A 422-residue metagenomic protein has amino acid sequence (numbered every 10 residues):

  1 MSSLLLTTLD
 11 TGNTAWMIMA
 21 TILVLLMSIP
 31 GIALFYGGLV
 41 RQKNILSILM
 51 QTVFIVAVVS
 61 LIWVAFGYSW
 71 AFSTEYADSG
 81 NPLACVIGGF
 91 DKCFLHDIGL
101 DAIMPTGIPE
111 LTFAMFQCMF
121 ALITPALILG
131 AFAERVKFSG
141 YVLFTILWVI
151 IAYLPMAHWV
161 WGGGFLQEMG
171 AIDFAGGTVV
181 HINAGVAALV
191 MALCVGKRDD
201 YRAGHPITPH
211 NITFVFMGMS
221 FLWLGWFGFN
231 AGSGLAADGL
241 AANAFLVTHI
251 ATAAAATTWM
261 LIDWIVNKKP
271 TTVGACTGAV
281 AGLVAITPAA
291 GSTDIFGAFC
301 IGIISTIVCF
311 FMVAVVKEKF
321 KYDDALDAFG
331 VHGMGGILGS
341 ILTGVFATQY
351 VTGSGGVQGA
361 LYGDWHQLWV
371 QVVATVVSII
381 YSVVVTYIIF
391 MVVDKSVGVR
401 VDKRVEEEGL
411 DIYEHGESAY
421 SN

Functional and structural regions predicted by a protein language model:
S2-N422: Glycine- and aromatic-enriched membrane alpha-helices
